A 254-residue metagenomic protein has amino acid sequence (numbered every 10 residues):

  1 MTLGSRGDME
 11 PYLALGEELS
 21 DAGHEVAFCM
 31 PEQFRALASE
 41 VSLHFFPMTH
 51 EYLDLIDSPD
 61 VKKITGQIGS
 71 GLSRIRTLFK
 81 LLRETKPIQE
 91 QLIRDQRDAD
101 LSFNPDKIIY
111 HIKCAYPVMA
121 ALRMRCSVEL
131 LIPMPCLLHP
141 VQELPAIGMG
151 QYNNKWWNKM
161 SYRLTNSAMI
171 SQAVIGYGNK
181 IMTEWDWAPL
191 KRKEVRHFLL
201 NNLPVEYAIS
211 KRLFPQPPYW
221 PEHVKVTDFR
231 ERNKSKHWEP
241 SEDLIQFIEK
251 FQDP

Functional and structural regions predicted by a protein language model:
M1-S5, L15: Nucleotide-activated donor-dependent transferases that construct or modify glycoconjugates
M9-S20, F34: Short amphipathic alpha-helix
A27-L78: Conserved nucleotide-sugar phosphate-binding/catalytic loop shared by glycosyltransferases and other
C29-P31, M48-E51, H111, E129-M134 (+2 more regions): Generic beta-sheet signal
T85-N158, R212-L213: Conserved nucleotide-sugar donor-interacting segment of glycosyltransferase catalytic cores, predominantly GT-B
E129-P215, P221-E222: Active-site-proximal region of nucleotide-activated glycan assembly enzymes, centered on histidine/acidic-rich loops
I209-P254: Donor-nucleotide binding loops and adjacent catalytic segments primarily of GT-B fold Leloir glycosyltransferases
